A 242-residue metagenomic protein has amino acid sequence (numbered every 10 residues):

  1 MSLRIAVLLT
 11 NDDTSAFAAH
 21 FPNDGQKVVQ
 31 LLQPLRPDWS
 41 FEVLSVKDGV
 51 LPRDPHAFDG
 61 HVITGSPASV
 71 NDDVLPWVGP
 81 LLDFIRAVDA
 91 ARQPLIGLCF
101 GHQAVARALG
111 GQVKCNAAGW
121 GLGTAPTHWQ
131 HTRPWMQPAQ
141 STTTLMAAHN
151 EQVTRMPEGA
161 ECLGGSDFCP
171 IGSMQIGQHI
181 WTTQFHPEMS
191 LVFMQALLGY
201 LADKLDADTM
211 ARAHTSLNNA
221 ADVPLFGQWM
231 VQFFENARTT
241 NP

Functional and structural regions predicted by a protein language model:
M1-D83, A87-A91, A211-P242: N-terminal beta1-alpha1 cap of cysteine-dependent amidohydrolase-like domains
A6-L8, E42-L44, V62, I96 (+3 more regions): Hydrophobic/aromatic beta-strand patches that form the interior of the parallel beta-sheet core in alpha/beta enzyme
T14, V50, V70, A104 (+3 more regions): Flexible, glycine-rich phosphate/dinucleotide-binding loops and adjacent beta-alpha linkers at cofactor/substrate
F17-A18, R53, D72-D73, A106-A108 (+3 more regions): Short glycine-/acidic-enriched loop or helix-start segments at secondary-structure transitions that form or flank
H20-N23, H56-F58, L75-V78, G110-V113 (+3 more regions): Short, glycine/charged-enriched secondary-structure capping and boundary segments
S66-H131: Cysteine-nucleophile active-site neighborhood
L109-V192: Pocket-forming structural segment of enzyme catalytic cores
E161-L163, C169-P242: C-terminal and late-domain segments of enzyme folds
